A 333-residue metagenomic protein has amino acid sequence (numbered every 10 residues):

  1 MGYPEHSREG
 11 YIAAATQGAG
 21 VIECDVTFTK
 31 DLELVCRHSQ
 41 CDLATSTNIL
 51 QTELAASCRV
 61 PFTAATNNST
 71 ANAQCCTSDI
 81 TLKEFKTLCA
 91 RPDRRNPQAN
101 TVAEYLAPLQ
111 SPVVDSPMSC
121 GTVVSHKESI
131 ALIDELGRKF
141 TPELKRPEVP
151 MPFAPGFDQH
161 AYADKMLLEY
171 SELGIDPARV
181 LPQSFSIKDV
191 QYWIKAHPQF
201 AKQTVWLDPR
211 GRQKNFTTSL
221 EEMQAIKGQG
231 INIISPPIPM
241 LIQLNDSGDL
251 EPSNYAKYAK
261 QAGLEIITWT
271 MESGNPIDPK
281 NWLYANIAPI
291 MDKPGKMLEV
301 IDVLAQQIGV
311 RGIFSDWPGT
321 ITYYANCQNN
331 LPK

Functional and structural regions predicted by a protein language model:
M1-K333: Phosphate-group recognition and catalysis centered on beta-loop-alpha active-site segments
